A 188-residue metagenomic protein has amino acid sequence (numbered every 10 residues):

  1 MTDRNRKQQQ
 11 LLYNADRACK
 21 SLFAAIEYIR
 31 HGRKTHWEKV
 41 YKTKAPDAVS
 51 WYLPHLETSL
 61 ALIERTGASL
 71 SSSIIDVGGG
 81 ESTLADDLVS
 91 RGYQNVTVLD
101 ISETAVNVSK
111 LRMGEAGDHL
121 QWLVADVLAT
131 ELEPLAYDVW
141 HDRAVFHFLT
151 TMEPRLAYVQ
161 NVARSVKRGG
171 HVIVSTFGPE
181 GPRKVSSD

Functional and structural regions predicted by a protein language model:
T2-L135, L149-D188: Class I (Rossmann-like) S-adenosyl-L-methionine-dependent methyltransferase catalytic domain, capturing the SAM-binding
H141: A conserved beta-strand element that flanks and buttresses the S-adenosyl-L-methionine
A144-F148: Short catalytic micro-motifs in class I SAM-dependent methyltransferases
